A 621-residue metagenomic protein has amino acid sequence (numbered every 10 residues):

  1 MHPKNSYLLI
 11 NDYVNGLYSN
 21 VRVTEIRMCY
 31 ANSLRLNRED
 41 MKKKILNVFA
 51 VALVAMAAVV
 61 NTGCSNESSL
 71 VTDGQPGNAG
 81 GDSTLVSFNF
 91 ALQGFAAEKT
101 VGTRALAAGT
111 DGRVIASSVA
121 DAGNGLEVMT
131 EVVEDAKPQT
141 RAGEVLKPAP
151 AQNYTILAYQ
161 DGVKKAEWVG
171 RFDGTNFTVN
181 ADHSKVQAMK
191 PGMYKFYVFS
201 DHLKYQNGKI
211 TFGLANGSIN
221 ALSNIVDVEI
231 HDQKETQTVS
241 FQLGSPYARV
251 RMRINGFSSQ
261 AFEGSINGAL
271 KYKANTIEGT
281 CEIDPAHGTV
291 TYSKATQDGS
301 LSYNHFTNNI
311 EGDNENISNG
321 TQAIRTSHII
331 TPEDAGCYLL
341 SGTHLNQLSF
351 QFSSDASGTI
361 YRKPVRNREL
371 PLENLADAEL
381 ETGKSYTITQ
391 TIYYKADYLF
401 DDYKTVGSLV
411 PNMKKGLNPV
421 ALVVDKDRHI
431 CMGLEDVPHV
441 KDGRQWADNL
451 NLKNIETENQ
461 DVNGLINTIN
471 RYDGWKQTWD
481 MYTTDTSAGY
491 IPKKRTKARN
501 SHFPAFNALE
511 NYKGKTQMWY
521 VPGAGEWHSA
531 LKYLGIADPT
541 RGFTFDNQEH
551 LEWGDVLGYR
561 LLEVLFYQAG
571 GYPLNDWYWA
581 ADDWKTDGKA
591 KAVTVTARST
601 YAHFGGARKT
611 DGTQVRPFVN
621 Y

Functional and structural regions predicted by a protein language model:
M1-P76, P617: Bacterial Sec-dependent N-terminal signal peptides
N37-N47, V60-F400, L417-P419, N449-S487: Sec-type signal peptide cleavage vicinity
Q152, P246-A248, K426-R428, Q517 (+2 more regions): Residues that flank catalytic or metal-binding motifs in active/ligand-binding sites
Y197-F199, R251-R253, C431-G433, M518-Y520 (+2 more regions): Residues within well-ordered beta-strands of beta-sheet-rich folds
T331-L340, E510, G535, F545-E552: A motif-centric signal for short, conserved binding hotspots located in accessible loops or intrinsically disordered
L380-V440: GGW-centered surface loops in extracellular recognition modules
V424-Y520, A524-G525, S529-A537: Short aromatic-cysteine micro-motif
G525-Y621: C-terminal, surface-exposed recognition/capping segments
